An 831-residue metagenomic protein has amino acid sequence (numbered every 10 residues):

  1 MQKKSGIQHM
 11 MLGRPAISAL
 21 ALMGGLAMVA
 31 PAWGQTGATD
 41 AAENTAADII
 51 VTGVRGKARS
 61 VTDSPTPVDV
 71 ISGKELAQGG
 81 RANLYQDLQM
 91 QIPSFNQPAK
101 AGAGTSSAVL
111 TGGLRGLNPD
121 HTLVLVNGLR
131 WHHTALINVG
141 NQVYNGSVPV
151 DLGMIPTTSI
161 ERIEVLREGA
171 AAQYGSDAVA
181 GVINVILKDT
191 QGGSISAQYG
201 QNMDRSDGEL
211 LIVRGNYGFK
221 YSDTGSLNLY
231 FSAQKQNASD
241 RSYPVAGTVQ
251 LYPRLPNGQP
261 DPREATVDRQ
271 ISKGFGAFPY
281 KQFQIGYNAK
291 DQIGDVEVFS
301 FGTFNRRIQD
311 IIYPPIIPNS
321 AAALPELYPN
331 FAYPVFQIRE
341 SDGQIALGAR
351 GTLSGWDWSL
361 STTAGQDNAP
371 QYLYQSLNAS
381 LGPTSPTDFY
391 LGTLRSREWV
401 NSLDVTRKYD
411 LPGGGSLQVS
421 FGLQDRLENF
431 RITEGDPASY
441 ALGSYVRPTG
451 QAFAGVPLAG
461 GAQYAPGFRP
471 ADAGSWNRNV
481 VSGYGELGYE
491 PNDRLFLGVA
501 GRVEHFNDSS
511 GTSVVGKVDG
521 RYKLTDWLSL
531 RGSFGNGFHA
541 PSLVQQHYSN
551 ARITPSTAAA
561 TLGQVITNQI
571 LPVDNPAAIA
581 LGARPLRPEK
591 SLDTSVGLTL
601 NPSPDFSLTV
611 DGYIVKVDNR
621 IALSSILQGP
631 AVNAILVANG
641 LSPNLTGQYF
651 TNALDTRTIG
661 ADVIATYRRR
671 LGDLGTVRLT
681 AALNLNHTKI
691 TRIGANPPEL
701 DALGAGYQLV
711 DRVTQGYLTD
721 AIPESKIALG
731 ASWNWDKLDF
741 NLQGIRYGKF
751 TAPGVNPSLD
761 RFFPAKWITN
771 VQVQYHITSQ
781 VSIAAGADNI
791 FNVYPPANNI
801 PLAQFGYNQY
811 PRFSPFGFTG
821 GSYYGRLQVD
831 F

Functional and structural regions predicted by a protein language model:
M1-Q89, I155, R214, G218-F219 (+6 more regions): N-terminal Sec signal peptide and the immediately downstream disordered periplasmic leader that contains the TonB box
Q89-A135: Extracytoplasmic beta-strand/coil segments of soluble accessory domains associated with Gram-negative outer-membrane
V126, R130-W131, G146-S196: A beta-strand signature from Gram-negative outer-membrane beta-barrel systems, especially the internal plug domain
T134, H687-T688, G744-P753, Q774-F831: C-terminal beta-signal and adjacent terminal beta-strands/loops of Gram-negative outer-membrane beta-barrel proteins
G181, I186-G200, Q282-G286, Q292 (+8 more regions): Surface-exposed extracellular loop regions of Gram-negative outer-membrane beta-barrel proteins
G192-G193, D204-N330, P334-G348, T352-S354 (+2 more regions): Transmembrane beta-barrel wall of Gram-negative outer-membrane proteins
E326-Y328, A332-A346, G351-T352, A364 (+2 more regions): Outer-membrane beta-barrel transmembrane domain signature of Gram-negative proteins, especially the mid-to-C-terminal
S607-G754: Gram-negative outer-membrane beta-barrel transporters
